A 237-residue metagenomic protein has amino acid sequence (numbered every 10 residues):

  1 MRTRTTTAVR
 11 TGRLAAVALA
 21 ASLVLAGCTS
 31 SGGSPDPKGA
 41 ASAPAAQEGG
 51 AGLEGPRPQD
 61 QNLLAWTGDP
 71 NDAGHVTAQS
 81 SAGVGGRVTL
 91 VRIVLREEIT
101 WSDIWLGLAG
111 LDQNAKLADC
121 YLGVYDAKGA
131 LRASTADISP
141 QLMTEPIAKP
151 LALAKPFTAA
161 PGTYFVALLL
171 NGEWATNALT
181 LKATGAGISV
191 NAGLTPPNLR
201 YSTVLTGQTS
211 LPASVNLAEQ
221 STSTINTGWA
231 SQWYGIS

Functional and structural regions predicted by a protein language model:
R2-A16: Bacterial N-terminal signal peptides that target proteins for export
V24-G27: C-terminal motif of bacterial Sec signal peptides marking the signal peptidase cleavage site
T29-G32: Bacterial signal peptide processing site
H75-R87, Q141-E145: Extracellular beta-rich ligand/substrate-recognition surface
G85-V88, L95-W105: Extended extracellular/luminal ectodomain segments enriched in beta-structured repeat modules
I99-D112, V166: A short beta-strand element within beta-rich, extracytoplasmic domains of secreted/secretory-pathway proteins
A115-P196: Aromatic- and Gly/Pro-enriched, solvent-exposed loop/edge beta-strand patches characteristic of beta-rich domains
L169-S237: Short, surface-exposed beta-strand/loop patches at domain edges that form aromatic-rich interfacial subsites
